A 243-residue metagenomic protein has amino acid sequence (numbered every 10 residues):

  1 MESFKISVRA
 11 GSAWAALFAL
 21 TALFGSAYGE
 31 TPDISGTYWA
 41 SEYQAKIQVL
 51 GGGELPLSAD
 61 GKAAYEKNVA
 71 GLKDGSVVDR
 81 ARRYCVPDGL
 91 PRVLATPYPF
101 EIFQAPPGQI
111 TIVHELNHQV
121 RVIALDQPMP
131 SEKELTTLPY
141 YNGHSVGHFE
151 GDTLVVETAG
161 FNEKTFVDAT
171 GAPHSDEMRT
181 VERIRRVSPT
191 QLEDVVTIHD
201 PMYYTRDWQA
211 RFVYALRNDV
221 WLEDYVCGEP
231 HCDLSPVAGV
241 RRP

Functional and structural regions predicted by a protein language model:
M1-A10: N-terminal secretory signal peptides that target proteins for export/translocation
E2-S3, G25-P243: Hydrophobic small-molecule pocket/channel-lining residues, especially in calycin-type beta-barrels
G11-G25: Bacterial N-terminal signal peptides
